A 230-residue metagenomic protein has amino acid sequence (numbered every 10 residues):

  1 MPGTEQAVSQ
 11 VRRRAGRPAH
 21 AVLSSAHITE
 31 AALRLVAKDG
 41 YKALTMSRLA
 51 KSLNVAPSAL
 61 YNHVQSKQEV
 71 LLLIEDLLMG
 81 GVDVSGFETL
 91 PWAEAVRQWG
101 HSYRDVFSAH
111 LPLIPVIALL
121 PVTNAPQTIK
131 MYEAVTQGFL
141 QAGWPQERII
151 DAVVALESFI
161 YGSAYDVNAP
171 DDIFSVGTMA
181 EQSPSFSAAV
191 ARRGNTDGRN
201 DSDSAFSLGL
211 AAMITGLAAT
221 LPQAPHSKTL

Functional and structural regions predicted by a protein language model:
M1-L23, S185, A189-D197, P225-L230: N-terminal intrinsically disordered/low-complexity leader segments
H27, A31-E69, L73: Helix-turn-helix
I28-V36, I74, L78, Y103 (+2 more regions): Short hydrophobic clusters on alpha-helical segments that form packing/core surfaces in small helical domains
V84-K130, Q146, L156: Hydrophobic alpha-helical connector segments
M131-A180, L217-L221: Hydrophobic alpha-helical bundle segments that form small-molecule/ligand-binding pockets
V167-D201: A surface-exposed regulatory interaction patch that couples sensing to output across bacterial transport/metabolic
D203-L230: C-terminal all-alpha effector/ligand-binding and dimerization domain of prokaryotic HTH-type transcriptional repressors
